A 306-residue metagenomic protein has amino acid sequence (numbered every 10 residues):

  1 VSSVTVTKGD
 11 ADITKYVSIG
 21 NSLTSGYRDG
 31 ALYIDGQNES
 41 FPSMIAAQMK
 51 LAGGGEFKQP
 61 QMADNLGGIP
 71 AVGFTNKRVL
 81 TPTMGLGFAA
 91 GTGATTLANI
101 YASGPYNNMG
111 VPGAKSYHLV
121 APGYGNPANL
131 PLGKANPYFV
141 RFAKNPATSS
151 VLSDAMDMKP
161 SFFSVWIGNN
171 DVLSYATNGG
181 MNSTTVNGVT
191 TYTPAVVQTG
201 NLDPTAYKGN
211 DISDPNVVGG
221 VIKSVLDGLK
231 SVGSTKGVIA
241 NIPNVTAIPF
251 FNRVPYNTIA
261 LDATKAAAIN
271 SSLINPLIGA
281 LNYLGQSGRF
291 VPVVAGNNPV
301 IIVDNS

Functional and structural regions predicted by a protein language model:
V1-T14: Bacterial Sec-dependent N-terminal signal peptides
D12-K15, G53, M158-F163, V232-G237: Loop/turn elements at helix/coil->beta-strand transitions in domains of secreted/extracellular proteins
T14-G30: Catalytic nucleophile-elbow at a beta strand-turn-alpha helix junction centered on a G-D-S/GDSL motif, marking
I19-S22, V165-N170, A240-N244: Active-site-proximal beta-strand/loop segments in catalytic clefts of secreted hydrolases
L32-S224, T246: Conserved SGNH/GDSL esterase-like catalytic core that processes O-acyl groups on lipids and polysaccharides
P146-L152, S231-S234, F251: Conserved nucleotide-sugar donor-interacting segment of glycosyltransferase catalytic cores, predominantly GT-B
T184-N187, V245-S306: Acidic, Ser/Thr/Gly/Pro-rich low-complexity segments that form flexible
V221, V225-L229, I239: Extended, low-complexity cationic-aromatic segments
